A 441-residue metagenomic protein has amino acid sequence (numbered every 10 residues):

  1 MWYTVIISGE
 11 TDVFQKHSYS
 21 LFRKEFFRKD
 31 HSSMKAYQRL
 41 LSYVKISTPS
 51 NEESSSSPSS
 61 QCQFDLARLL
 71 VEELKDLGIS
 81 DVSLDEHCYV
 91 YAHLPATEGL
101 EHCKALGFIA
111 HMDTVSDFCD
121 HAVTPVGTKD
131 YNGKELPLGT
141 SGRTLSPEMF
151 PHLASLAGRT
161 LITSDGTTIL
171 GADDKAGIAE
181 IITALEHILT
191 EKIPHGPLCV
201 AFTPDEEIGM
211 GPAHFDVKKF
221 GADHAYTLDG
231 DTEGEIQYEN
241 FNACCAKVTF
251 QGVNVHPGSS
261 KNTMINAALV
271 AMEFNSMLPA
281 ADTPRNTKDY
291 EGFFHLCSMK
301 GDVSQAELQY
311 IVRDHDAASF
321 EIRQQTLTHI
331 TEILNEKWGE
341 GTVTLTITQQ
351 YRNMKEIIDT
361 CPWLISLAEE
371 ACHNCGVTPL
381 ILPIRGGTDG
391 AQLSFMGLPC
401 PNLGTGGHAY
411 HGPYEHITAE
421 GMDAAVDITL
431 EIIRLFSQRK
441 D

Functional and structural regions predicted by a protein language model:
G9, V13, S18-S33: Short, Lys/Arg-enriched N-terminal segments with co-localized hydrophobic residues within the first ~10-30 amino acids
K35-Q61, I162-T163, N254, Y351 (+1 more regions): N-terminal capping segment at the start of a domain
S55-C103, G107-I109, D113, T124: A non-catalytic alpha/beta surface segment that caps or lines the substrate-entry region of metallo-dependent hydrolase
L100-P194, F202, A222: Active-site metal-coordination/substrate-binding segment of hydrolases, especially metallo-dependent peptidases
A154-T168, Q251-V255, C375, G407-H411: Glycine/charged-rich beta-loop-alpha catalytic/anionic-binding loops adjacent to active sites
G177, L189-A267: Fold-level recognition of mixed alpha/beta catalytic cores in primary-metabolism enzymes, strongest
A268-D441: Metal-dependent amide/peptide-bond hydrolase catalytic core, centered on the "pita-bread" metallohydrolase fold
